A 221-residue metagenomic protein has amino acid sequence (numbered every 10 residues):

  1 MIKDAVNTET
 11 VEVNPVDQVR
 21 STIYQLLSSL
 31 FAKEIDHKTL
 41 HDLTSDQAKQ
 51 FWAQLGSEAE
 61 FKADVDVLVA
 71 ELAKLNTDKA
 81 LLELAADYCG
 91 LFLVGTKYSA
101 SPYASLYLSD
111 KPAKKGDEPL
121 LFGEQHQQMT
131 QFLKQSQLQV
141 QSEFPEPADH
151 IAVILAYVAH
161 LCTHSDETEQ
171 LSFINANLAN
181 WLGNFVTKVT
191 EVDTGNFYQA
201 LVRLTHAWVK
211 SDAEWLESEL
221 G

Functional and structural regions predicted by a protein language model:
I2-G221: Charged, alpha-helix-forming regions
